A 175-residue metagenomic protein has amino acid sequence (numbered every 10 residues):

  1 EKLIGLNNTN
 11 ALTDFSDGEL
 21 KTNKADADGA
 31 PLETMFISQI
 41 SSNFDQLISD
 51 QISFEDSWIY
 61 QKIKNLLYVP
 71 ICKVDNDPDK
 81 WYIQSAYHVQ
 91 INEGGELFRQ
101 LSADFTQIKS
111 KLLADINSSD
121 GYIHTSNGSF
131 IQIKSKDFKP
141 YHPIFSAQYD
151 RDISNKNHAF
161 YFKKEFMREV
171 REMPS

Functional and structural regions predicted by a protein language model:
E1-S175: Nucleic-acid endonuclease domains
